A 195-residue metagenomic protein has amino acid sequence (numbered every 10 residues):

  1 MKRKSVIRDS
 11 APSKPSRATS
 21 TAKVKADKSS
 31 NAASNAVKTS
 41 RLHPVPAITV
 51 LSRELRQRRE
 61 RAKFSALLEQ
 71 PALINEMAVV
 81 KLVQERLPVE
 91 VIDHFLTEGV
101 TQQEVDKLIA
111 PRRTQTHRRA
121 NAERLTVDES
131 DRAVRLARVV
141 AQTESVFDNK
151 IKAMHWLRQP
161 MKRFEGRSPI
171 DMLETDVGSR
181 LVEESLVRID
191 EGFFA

Functional and structural regions predicted by a protein language model:
M1-A195: Non-transmembrane "mature" sequence context
